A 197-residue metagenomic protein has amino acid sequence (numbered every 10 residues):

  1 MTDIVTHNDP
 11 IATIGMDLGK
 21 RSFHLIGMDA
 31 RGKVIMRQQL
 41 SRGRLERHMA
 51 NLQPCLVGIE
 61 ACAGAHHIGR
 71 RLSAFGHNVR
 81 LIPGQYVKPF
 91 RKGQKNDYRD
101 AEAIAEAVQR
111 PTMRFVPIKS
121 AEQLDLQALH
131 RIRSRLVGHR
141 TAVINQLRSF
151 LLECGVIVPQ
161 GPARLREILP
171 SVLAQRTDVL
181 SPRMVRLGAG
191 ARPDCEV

Functional and structural regions predicted by a protein language model:
M1-V197: A detector of single, family-specific signature residues that are central to catalytic or substrate-handling motifs
